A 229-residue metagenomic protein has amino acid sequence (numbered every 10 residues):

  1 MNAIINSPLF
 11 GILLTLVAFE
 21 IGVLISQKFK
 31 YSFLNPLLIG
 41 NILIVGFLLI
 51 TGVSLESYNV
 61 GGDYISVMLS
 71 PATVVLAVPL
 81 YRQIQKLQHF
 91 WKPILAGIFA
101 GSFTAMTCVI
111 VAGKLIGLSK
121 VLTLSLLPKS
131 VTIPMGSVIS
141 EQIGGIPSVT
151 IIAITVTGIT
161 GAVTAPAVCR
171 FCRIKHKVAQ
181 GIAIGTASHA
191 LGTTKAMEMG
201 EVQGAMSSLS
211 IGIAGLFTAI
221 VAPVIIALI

Functional and structural regions predicted by a protein language model:
N2-T15, F19-Y81, H89-G97, G101: Helical membrane-embedded segments and adjacent short helical loop/helix-boundary regions of multi-pass membrane
P8-T15, I84-V109, I151-T160, I211-G215: Entry/N-cap segments of selected transmembrane alpha helices and their immediately preceding amphipathic helices
L38-I50, S70-V75, A96-C108, L127-S137 (+2 more regions): Small-residue-rich segments of transmembrane alpha-helices in multi-pass membrane proteins, especially helix faces
A96-G136, T157-C172: Transmembrane alpha-helices that form the ion-translocation and gating core of multi-pass ion transport proteins
K114, V221-I229: Juxtamembrane boundary at the C-terminal end of a transmembrane helix
L122-V149, T155-V156, F171-I213: Alpha-helical membrane segments and immediately flanking helix-loop junctions that form or couple to the substrate/ion
I159-T164, G215-I220, V224: Hydrophobic transmembrane alpha-helical segments of multi-pass transport and channel proteins
